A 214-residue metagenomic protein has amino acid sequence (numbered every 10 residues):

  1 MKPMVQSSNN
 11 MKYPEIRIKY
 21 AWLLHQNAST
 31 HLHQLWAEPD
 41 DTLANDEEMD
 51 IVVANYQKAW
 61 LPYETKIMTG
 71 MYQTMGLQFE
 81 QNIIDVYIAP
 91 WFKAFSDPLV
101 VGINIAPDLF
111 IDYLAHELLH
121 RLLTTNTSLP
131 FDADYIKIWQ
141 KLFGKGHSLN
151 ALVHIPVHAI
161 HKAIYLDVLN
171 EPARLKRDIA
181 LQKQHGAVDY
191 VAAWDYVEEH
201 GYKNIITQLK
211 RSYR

Functional and structural regions predicted by a protein language model:
K2-D46, D50, Y213: N-terminal low-structure segments adjacent to metalloprotease catalytic domains across cellular compartments
I18, P39-P98, V168: Auxiliary, metal-adjacent structural segments of Zn-dependent hydrolase domains
V52-L61, N104, L142-S148: Second-shell loop/turn segments in exported
Y63, I67, F110, L114 (+1 more regions): Stable alpha-helical elements in mature extracytoplasmic
T69, Q73, K137-R214: Metalloprotease/metallohydrolase-associated module, dominated by Zn2+-dependent proteases
N82-Y87, T125-K137, E171-L175: Short acidic alpha-helical/loop segments enriched in Asp/Glu that coordinate divalent cations
P98-L114: Short pre-active-site segment immediately N-terminal to the catalytic Zn-binding motif
D112-S128: Active-site recognition of the HExxH zinc-binding catalytic motif
